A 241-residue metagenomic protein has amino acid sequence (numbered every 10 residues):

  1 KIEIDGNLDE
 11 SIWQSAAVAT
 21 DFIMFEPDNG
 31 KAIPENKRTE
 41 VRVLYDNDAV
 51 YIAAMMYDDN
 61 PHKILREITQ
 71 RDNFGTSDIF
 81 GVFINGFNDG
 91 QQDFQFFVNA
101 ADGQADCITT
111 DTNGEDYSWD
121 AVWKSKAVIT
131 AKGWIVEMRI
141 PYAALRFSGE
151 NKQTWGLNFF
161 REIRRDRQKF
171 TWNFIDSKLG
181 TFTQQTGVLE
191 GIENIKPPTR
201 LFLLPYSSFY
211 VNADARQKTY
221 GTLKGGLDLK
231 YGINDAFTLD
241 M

Functional and structural regions predicted by a protein language model:
K1-D240: Structural preference for beta-rich elements and adjacent junctions enriched in aromatics
